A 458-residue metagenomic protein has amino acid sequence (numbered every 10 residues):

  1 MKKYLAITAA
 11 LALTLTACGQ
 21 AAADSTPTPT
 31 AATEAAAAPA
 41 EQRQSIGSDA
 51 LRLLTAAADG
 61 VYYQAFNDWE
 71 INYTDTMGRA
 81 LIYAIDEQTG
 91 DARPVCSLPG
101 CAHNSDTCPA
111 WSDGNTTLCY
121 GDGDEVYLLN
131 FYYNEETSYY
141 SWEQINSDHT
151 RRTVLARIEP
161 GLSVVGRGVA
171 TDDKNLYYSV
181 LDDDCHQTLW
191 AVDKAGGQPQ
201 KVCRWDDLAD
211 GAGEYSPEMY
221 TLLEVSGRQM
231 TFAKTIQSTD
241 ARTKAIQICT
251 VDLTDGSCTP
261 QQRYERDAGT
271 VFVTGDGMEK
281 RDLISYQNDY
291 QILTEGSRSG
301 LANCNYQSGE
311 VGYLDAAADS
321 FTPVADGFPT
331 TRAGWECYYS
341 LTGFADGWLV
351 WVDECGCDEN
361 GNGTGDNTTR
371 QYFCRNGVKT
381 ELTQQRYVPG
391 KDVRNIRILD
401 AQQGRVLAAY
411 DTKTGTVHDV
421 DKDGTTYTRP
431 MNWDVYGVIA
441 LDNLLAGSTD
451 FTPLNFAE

Functional and structural regions predicted by a protein language model:
K2-T8: Sec-dependent signal peptide recognition, specifically the positively charged N-region followed immediately by
L15-A17: C-terminal motif of bacterial Sec signal peptides marking the signal peptidase cleavage site
G19-A21: Bacterial signal peptide processing site
A38-S45, T74-N104, T137-P160, D184-A209 (+4 more regions): Surface-exposed loop/turn elements that mediate protein-protein interactions on large endomembrane-trafficking
P39-I82, C101-C119: Beta-strand-rich domains and repeat architectures in extracellular enzymes and scaffolds, especially beta-propellers
G47-A57, N104-G121, G161-D173, L208-G227 (+4 more regions): Repeated scaffold domains used in trafficking and secretory/extracellular systems, primarily beta-propellers
Y62-Q64, N72, Y127-N130, Y177-S179 (+5 more regions): Residue position within the beta-strands of beta-propeller blades
C337-G361, D366-T369: Loop/turn-rich, solvent-exposed surfaces of beta-rich toroidal or solenoidal domains
